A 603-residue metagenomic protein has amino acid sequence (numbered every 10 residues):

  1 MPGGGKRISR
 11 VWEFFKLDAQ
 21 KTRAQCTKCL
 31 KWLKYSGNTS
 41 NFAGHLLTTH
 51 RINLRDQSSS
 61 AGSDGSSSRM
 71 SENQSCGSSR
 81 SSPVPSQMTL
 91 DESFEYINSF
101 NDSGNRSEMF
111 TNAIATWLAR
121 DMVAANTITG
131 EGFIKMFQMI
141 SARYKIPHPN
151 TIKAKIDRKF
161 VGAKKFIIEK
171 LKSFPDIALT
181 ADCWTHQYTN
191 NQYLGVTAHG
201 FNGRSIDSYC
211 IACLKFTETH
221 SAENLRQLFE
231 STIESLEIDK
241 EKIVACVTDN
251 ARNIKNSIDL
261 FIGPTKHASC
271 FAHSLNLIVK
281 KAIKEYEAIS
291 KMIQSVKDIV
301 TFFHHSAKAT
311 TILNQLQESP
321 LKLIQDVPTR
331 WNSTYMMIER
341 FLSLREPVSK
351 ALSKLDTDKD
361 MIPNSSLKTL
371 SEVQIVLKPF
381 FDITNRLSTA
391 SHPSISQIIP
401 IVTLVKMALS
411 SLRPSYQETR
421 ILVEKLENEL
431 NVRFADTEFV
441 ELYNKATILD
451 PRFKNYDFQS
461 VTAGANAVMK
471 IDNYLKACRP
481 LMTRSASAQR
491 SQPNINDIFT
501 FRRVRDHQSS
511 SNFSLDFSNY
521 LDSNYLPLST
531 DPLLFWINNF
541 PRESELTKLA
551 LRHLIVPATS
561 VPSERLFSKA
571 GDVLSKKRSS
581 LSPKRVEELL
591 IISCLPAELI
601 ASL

Functional and structural regions predicted by a protein language model:
M1-T127, E131-M139, A154-L171, N224-S231 (+3 more regions): A zinc-binding module initiation signal
R10-V11, A24-W32, F94-D102, A113-M122 (+17 more regions): Short interface patches used for recognition in eukaryotic signaling and trafficking proteins
T27, F94, G104, E108 (+4 more regions): Active-site neighborhood segments
S40, N53-S60, A125-T129, Y144-T151 (+22 more regions): Short, flexible/disordered secondary-structure transition segments
N41-H45, S58-S66, G130-M136, P149-D157 (+16 more regions): Short amphipathic alpha-helical segments embedded in low-complexity Lys/Glu-rich regions
M122-A125, L171, W184-T189, K215-A222 (+10 more regions): Conserved, non-catalytic sequence blocks in retroelement Pol enzymes and Pol-derived host proteins
G130-E131, M139-R143, Q192, I258 (+6 more regions): Amphipathic alpha-helical/coiled-coil segments positioned at domain termini
A212-T217, V244, P347-L515, N519 (+1 more regions): Extended, C-terminal/distal alpha-helical "rod" segments
